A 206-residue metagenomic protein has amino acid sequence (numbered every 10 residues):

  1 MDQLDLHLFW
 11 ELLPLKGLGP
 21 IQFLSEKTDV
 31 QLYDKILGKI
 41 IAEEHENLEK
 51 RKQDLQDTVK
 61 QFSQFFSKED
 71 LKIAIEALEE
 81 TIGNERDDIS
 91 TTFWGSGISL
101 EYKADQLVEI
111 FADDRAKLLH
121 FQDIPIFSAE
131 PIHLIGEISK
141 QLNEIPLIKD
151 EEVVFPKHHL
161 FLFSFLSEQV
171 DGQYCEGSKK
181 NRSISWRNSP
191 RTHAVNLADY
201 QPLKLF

Functional and structural regions predicted by a protein language model:
M1-F206: Short helix/turn-capping signatures at newly exposed starts of structured segments
